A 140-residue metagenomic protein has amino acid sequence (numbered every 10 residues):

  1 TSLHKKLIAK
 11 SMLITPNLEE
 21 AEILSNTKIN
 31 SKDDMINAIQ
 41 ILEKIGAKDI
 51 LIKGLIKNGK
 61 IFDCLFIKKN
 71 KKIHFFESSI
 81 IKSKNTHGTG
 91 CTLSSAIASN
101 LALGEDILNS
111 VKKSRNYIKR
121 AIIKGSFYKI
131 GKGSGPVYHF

Functional and structural regions predicted by a protein language model:
T1-K72: Conserved phosphate/ATP/ADP-binding segment of small-molecule kinases
E20, G54-N58, S79-K82, S114-I118: Glycine-rich beta-alpha junction loops
I23, S83-I107: Short, small-residue alpha-helix embedded
I29, F76, V137: Short clusters of hydrophobic/aromatic residues that line enzyme substrate/ligand-binding pockets
I56, G90-T92, A96, G133-G135: Gly/Ser/Thr-rich beta-alpha loop segments that engage phosphate groups in nucleotides
K72-G88: Short pre-catalytic strand/loop immediately N-terminal to key active-site residues, enriched for Gly-Thr
I73-H74, N100-S114: Phosphate-handling active-site elements
N109-F140: Charged C-terminal helix
